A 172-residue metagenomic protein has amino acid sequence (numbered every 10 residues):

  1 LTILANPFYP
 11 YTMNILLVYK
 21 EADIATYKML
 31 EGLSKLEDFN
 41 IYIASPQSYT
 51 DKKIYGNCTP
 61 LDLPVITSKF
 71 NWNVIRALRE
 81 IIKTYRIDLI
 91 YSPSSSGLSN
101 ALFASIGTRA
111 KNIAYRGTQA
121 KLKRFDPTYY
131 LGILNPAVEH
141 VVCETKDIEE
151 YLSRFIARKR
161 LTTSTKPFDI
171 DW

Functional and structural regions predicted by a protein language model:
T2-I3, Y9: Short, positively charged and aromatic/hydrophobic N-terminal segments
T12-L16: Extreme N-terminal starter segment of soluble prokaryotic enzymes
L17-F70, I148, L161: N-terminal strand-loop element at the rim of the active site of nucleotide-sugar-dependent glycosyltransferases
A25-T26, P46, S92-S94, A137 (+2 more regions): Replace "coordinates the UDP/GDP/TDP-sugar" with "coordinates nucleotide-activated sugar donors
I66-I90, S99, F103-I106, F125-Y129 (+1 more regions): An amphipathic, basic-hydrophobic alpha-helix
S92-S99, R116: Short His-centered aromatic/hydrophobic patch
N112-C143: A conserved, positively charged/aromatic
V138-T163, F168-W172: A short, active-site helix/loop in glycosyltransferases that binds the activated sugar's phosphate group
